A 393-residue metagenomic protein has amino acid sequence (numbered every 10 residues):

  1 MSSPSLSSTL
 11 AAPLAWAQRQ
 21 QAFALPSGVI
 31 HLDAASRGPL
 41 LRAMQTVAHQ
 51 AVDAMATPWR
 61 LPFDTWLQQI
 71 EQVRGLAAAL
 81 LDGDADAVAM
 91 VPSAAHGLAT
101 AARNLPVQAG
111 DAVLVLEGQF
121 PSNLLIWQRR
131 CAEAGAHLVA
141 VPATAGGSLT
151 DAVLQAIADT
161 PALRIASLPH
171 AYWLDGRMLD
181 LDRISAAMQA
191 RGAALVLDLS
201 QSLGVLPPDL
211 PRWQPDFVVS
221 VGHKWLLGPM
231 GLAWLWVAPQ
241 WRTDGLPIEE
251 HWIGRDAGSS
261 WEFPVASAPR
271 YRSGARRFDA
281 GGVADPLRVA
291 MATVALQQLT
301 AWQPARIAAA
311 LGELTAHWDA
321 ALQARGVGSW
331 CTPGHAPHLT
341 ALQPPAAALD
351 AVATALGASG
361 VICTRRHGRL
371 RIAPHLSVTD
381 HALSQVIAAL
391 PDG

Functional and structural regions predicted by a protein language model:
M1-G393: Pyridoxal 5′-phosphate
